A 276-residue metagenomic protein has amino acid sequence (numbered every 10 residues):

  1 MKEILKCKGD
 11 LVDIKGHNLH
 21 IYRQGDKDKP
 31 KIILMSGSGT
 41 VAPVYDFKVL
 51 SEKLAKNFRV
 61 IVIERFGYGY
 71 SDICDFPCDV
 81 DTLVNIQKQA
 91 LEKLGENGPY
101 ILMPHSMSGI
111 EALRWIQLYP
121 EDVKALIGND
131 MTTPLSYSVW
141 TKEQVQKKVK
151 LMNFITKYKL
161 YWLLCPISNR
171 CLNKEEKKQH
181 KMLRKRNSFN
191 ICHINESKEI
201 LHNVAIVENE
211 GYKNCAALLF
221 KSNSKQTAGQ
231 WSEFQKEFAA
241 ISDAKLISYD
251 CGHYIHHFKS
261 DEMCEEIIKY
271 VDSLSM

Functional and structural regions predicted by a protein language model:
K2-N18: N-terminal cap/lid segment of alpha/beta-hydrolase-fold proteins
H17-Y70: Conserved HGGG/HGGXW glycine-rich cap/lid loop of the alpha/beta-hydrolase fold
V62-M103, Y119: Active-site loop/oxyanion-hole signature of alpha/beta-hydrolase fold enzymes
Y100-I101, A125-I127: Residue in the alpha/beta-hydrolase core beta-strand immediately N-terminal to the catalytic nucleophile
P104-S108, A112: Gly/Ala-rich beta-loop-alpha elbow adjacent to hydrolase catalytic centers
I127-T156: Flexible "cap/lid" loop of the alpha/beta hydrolase fold
N173-S242, I247-D250: Conserved serine/cysteine hydrolase catalytic core
C251-D261: Catalytic histidine-centered segment of alpha/beta-hydrolase-like enzymes
